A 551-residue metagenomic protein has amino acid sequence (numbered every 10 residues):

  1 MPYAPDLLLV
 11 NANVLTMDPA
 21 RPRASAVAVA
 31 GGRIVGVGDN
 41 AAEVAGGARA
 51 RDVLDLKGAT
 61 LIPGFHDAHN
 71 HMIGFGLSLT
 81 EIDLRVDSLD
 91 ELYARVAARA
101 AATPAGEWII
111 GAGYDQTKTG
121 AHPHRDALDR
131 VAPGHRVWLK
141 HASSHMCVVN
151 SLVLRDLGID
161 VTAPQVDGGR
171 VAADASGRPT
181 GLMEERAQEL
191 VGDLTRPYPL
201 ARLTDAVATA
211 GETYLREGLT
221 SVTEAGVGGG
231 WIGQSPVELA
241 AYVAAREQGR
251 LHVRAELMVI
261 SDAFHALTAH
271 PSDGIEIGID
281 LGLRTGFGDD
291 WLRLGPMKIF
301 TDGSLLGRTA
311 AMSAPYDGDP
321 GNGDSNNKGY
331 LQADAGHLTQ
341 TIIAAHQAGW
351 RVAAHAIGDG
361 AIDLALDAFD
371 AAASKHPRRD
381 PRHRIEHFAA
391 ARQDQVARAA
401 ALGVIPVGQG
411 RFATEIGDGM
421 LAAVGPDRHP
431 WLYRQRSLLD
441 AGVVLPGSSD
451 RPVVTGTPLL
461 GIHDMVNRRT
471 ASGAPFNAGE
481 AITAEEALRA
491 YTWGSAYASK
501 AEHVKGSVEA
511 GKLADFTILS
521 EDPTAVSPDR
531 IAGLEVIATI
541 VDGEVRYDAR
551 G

Functional and structural regions predicted by a protein language model:
P2-N11, L15, P19-D280, G295 (+9 more regions): Divalent metal-binding segments
L7, D548-A549: Carbohydrate-interacting/catalytic domains
V14-T16, G533, I537-D548: C-terminal accessory region downstream of the catalytic core in glycan-modifying enzymes
G36-V37, G111, F516-L519, D548: A generic structural signal for residues embedded in beta-strands
R99, T213, Y497-A498, T539 (+1 more regions): Short alpha-helical functional segments enriched in proximate histidine and acidic residues
G169, L292-G295, L460, A514: Change "...and in nucleic-acid phosphodiester-cleaving endonucleases..." to "...and in nucleic-acid processing enzymes
D205, Q340-A353, I357-H383, H387-F388 (+4 more regions): His/Asp/Glu-enriched, well-ordered alpha-helical/loop segment that forms or immediately abuts the divalent-metal
R246-Q248, G282-L292, R378, A399-A401: Acidic (Asp/Glu)-rich catalytic clusters
